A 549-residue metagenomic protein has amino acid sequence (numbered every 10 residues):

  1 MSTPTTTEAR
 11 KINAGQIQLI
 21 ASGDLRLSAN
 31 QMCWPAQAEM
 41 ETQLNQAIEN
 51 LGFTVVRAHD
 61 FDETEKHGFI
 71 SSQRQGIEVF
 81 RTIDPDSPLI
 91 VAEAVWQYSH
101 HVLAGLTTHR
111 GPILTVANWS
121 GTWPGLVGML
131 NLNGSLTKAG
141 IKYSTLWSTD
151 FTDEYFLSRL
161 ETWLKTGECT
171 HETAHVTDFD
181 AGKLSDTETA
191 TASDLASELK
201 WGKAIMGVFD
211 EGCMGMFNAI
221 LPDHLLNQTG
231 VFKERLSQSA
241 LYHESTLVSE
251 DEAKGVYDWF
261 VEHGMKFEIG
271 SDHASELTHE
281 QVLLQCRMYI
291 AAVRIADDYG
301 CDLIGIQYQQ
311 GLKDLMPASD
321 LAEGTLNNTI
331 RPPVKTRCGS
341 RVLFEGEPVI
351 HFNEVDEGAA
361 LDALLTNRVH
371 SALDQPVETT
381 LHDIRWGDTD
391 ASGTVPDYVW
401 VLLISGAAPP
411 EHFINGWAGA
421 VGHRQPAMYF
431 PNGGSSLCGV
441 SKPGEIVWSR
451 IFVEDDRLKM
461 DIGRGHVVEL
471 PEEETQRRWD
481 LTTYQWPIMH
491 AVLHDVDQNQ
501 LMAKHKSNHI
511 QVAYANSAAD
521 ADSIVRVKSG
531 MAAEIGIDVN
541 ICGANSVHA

Functional and structural regions predicted by a protein language model:
P4-I17, A21, A29-T42, A94-W96 (+9 more regions): Anaerobic metallocofactor- and corrinoid-dependent redox/one-carbon enzyme cores, especially those from methanogenesis
I12-R26, T54-V56, S120-E252: Cap/lid and interdomain-hinge subdomains that line or gate substrate/regulatory clefts in soluble alpha/beta enzymes
R26-S28, T64-H67, Y98-H100, T122-W123 (+5 more regions): Flexible loop/turn segments at secondary-structure boundaries
F53-T82, H243-K254: N-terminal beta-loop-helix "entrance" segment that forms/cooperates in small-molecule cofactor or anionic ligand
R57, V91-A92, L114-T115, T145-L146 (+4 more regions): A structural signal for short, well-ordered beta-strand segments and their strand-loop junctions that often border
S72-D86, I290-D298: Short, well-structured alpha-helical segments in soluble
I83-L89, D150, H175-K183, E188 (+1 more regions): Extended, charge-rich low-complexity interaction segments
V91-L157, L343-E347, E357-A360: Active-site histidine-anchored catalytic micro-motif
